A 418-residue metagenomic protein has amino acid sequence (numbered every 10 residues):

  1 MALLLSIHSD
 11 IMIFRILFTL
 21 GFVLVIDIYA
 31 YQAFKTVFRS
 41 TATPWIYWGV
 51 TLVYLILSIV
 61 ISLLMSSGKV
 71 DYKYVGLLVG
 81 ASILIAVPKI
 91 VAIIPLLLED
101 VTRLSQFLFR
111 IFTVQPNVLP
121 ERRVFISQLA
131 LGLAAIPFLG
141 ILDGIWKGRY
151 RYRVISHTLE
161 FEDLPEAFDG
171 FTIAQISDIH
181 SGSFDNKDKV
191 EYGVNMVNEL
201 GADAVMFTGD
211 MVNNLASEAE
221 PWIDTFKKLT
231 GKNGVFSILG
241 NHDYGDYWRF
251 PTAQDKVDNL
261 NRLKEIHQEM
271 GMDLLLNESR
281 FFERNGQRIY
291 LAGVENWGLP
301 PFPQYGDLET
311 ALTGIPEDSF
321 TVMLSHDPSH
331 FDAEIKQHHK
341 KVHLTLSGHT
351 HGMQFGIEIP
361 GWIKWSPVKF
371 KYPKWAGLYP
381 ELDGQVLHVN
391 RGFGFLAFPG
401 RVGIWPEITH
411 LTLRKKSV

Functional and structural regions predicted by a protein language model:
M1-Y150, V418: Non-catalytic terminal accessory segments
S9-Y29, T36, A42, L64-K73 (+2 more regions): N-terminal active-site segment of His-dependent metallophosphoesterases
P120, S127-A130, P137-E160, D258-N277: A short, flexible N-terminal coil/short beta segment enriched in small residues
L164-V418: Soluble catalytic domains of enzymes that build or remodel membrane lipids, polysaccharides, and related
